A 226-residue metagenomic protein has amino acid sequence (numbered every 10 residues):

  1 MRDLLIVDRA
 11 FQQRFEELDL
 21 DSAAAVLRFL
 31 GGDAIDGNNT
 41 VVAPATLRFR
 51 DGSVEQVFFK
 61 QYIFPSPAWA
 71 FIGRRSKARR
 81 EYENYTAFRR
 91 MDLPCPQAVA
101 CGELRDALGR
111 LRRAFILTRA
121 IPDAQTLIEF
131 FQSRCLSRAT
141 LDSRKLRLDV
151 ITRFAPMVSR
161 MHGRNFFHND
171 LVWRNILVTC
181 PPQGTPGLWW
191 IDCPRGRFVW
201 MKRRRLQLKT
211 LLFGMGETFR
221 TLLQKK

Functional and structural regions predicted by a protein language model:
M1-G32: Juxta-kinase regulatory segment immediately upstream of eukaryotic protein kinase catalytic domains
L20-F131, S159, G163-R164, H168: Conserved ATP-binding subdomain of kinase catalytic cores across diverse folds
A68-A70, T140-L146: Surface-exposed cleft-lining segments at the edges of enzyme active sites
G73-S76, L146, M157, L206: Alpha-helix N-cap and loop-to-helix initiation/capping positions
I128-D142: Flexible internal linker/loop segments at domain or repeat junctions
L171-P181: Hydrophobic residue at the +6 position relative to the catalytic HRD Asp in the kinase catalytic loop
C180-K226: C-lobe/activation-segment region of protein kinase-like
